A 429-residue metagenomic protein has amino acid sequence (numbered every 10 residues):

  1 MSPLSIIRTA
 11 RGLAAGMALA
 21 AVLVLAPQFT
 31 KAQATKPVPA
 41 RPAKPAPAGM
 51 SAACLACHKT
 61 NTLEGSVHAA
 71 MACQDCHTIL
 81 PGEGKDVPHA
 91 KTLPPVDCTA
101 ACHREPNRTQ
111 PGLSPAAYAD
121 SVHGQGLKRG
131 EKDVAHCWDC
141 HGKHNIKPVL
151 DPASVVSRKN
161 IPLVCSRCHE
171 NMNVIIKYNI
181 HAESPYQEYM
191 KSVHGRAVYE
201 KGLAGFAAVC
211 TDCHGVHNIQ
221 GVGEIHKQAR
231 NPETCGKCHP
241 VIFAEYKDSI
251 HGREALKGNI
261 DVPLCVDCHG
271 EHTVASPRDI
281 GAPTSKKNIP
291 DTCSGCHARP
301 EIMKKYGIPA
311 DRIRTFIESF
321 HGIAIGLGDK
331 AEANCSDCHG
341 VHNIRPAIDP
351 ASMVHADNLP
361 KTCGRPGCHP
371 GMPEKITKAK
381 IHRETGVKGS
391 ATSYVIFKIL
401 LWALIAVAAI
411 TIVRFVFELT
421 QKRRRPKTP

Functional and structural regions predicted by a protein language model:
S2-M17: Bacterial N-terminal signal peptides that target proteins for export
P3, L25-P429: Short sequence/structural segments immediately N-terminal
A14-A26: Bacterial N-terminal signal peptides
